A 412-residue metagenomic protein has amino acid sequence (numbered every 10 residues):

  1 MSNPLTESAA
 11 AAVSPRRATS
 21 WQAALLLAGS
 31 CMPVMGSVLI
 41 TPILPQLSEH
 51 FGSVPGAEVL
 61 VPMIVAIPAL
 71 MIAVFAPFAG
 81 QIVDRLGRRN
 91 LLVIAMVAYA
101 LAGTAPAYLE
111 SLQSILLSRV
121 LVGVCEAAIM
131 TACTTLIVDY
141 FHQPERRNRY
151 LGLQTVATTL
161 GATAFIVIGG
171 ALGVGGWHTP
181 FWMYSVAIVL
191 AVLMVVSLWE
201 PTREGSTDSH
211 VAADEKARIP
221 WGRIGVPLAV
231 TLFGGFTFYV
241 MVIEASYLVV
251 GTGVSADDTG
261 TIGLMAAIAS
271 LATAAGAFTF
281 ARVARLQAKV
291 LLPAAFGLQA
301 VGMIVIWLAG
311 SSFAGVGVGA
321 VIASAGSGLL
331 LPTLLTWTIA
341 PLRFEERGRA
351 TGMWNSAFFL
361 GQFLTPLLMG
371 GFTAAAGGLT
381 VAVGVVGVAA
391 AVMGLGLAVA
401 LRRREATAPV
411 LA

Functional and structural regions predicted by a protein language model:
I43-A73: Extracellular/periplasmic helix-loop-helix junction of adjacent transmembrane segments in MFS-like secondary
A73-S111: Conserved MFS/SLC helix-loop-helix module at the cytosolic interface between two early adjacent transmembrane helices
V74-G87, A275-K289, T373: Helix-to-loop junctions at the C-terminal end of transmembrane segments in multipass secondary transporters
G87, Y108-Q113, H142, A309-S311: Helix-breaking motifs and short loop linkers at transmembrane-helix boundaries and internal kinks in secondary membrane
A98, A102, Q113-V122, A314-I322: Paired small-residue
L112, S118-T158: Cytoplasmic helix-loop-helix junction between adjacent transmembrane helices in 12-TM secondary transporters
P144, L153-W199: Helix-loop-helix hairpin linking two adjacent transmembrane segments in secondary transporters
A288-L334: C-terminal transmembrane helical hairpin of 12-TM major facilitator-type secondary transporters
